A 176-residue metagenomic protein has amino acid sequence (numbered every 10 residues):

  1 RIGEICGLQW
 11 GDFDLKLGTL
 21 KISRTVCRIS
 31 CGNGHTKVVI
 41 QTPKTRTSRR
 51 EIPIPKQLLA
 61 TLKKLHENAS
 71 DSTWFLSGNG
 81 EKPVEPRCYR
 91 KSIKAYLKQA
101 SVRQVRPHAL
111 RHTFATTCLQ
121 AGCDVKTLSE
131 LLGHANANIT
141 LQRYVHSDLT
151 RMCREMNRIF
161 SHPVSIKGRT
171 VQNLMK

Functional and structural regions predicted by a protein language model:
R1-V26, G32, K126: Short, charged phosphate-coordinating catalytic segments
C6, T116, S129, T140-L141: Key DNA-contacting residues within the recognition helix of helix-turn-helix
G7, L15, Q142, H146 (+1 more regions): Phosphate-coordinating loops and pocket residues in cytosolic domains that bind phosphorylated ligands
L8, K64-N68, E155: Residue-level signal for well-ordered alpha-helical positions
L17, R28-R49, K56-L58, G80 (+1 more regions): C-terminal secondary-structure termini that scaffold catalytic or DNA-interacting sites
G18-L20, R24, R50-I52, T73-W74 (+1 more regions): Extracytoplasmic/periplasmic beta-strand context in beta-sandwich domains, especially the cupredoxin/COX2 CuA-binding
V26, L132-R158: Catalytic-site neighborhood detector that most strongly recognizes the C-terminal catalytic loop/helix of tyrosine
I52, A60, H66-F75, N79-P83 (+2 more regions): Short, basic (Lys/Arg/His-rich) helix/loop patches that form interaction surfaces in the mid-to-C-terminal regions
